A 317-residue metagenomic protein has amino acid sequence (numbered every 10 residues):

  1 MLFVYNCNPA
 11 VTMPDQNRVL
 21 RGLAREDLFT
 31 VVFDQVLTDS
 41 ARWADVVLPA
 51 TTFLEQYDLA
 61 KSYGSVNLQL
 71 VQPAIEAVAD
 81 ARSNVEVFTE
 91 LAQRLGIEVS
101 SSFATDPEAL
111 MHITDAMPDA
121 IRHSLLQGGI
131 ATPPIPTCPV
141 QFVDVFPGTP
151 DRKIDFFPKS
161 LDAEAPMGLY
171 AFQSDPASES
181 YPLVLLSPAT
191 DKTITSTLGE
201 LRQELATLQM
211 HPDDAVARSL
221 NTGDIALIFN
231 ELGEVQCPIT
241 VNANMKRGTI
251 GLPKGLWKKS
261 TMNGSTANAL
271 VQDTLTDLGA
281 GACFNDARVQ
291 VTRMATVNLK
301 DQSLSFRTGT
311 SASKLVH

Functional and structural regions predicted by a protein language model:
M1-V11: Short acidic, glycine-rich surface-loop motifs adjacent to enzyme active sites
V4-N6, V31-D34, P49-T51, F157 (+6 more regions): Generic beta-strand/beta-sheet core signal
P9-R18, D58, S62-S65: Glycine/threonine-rich flexible loop motifs
V19, R25-F29, F33-V36, P73-Q93 (+1 more regions): Phosphate/diphosphate-binding loops
L37-V71: Flexible glycine/proline-rich, aromatic-decorated loop/lid segments
V78, S83-G129, S196-Q209, D213-H317: Long, contiguous, secondary-structure-rich segments that constitute the structural scaffold of globular domains
A109-E200: Long, low-complexity segments enriched in small/aliphatic residues
